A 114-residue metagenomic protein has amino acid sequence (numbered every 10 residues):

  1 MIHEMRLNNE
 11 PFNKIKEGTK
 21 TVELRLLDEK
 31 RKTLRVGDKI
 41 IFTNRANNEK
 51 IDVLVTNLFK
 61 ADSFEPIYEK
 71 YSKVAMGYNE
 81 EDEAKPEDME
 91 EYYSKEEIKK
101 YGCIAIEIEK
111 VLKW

Functional and structural regions predicted by a protein language model:
M1-V36: Compositionally biased, charged N-terminal/linker segments
I2, K50, C103-A105: Intrinsic-disorder/low-complexity, polar/charged segments enriched in Ser/Thr/Lys/Arg/Asp/Glu/Gln
G37-A46: Short conserved beta-strand and strand-loop elements enriched in small hydrophobics with frequent Asp/Gly
E49-K60: Short beta-strand-centered aromatic/proline hotspots
F59-D62, L112: A generic structural motif
P66-W114: Contiguous surface segments at macromolecular interaction interfaces
